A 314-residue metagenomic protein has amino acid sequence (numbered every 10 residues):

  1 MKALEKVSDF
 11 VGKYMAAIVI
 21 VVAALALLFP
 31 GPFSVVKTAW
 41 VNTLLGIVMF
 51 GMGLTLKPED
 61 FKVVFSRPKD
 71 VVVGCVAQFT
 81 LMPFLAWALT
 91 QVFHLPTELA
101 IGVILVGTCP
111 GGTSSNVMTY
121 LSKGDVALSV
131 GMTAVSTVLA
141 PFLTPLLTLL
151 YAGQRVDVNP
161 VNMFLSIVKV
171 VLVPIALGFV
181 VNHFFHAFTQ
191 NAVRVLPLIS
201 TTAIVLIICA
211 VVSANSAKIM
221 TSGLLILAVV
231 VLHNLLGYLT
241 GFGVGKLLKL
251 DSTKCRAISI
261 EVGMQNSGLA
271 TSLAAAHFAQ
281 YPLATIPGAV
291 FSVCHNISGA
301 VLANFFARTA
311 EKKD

Functional and structural regions predicted by a protein language model:
M1-D314: Alpha-helical transmembrane segments of multi-pass small-molecule/ion transporters
